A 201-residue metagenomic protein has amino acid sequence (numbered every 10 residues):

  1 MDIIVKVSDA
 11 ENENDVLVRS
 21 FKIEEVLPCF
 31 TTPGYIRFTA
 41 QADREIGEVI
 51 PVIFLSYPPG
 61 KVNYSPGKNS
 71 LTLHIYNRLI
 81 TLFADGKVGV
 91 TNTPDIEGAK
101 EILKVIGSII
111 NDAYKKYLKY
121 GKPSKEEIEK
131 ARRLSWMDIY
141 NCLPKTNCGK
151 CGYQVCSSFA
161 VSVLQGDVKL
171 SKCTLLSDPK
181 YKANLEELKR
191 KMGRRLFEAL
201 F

Functional and structural regions predicted by a protein language model:
M1-G67: Short Lys/Arg-enriched alpha/beta "domain-start" segment
S65-K87: Short, intrinsically disordered low-complexity segments
F83-A113: Polybasic, low-complexity association/targeting segments
D112-K125, L170-T174: Flexible, glycine/charged-enriched surface loops at secondary-structure junctions
Y117-L134, L196: Charged, compositionally biased N-terminal leader segments and the immediate start of the first structured element
K130-P144: Short, hydrophobic/aliphatic alpha-helical segments
P144-S162, S171-L175: Local cysteine-cluster metal-coordination motifs and their immediate loop/turn environment, predominantly Fe-S cluster
K172-F201: Short Fe-S-cluster ligation motifs
